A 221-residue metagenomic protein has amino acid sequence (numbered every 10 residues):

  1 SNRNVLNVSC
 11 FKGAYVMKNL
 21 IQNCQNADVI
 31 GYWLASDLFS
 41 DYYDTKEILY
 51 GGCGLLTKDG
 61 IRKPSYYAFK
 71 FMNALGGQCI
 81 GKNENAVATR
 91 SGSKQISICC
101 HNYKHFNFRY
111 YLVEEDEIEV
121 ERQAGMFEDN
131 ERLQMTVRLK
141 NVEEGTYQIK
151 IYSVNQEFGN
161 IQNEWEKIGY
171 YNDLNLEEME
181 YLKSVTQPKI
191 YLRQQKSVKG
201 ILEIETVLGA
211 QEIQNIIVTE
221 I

Functional and structural regions predicted by a protein language model:
S1-E119: Aromatic/acidic polysaccharide-binding cleft in carbohydrate-active enzymes
C100-I221: C-terminal beta-sandwich/jelly-roll accessory domains of carbohydrate-active enzymes
